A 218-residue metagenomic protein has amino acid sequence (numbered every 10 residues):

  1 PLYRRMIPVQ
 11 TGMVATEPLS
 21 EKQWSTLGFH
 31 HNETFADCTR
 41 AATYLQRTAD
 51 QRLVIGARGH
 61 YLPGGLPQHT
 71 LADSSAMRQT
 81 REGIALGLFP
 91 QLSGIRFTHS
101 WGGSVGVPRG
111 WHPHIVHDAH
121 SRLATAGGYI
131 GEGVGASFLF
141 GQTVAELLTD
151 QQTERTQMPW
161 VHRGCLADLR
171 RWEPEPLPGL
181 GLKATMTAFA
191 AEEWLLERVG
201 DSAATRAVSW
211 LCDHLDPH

Functional and structural regions predicted by a protein language model:
P1-K22, T26-S121, S209-L215: Active-site substrate-recognition segment that forms the wall of the catalytic cavity or substrate channel
S104, Y129-I130: Short beta->alpha junction loops/turns
A119-A124, I130-H218: C-terminal lid/capping helical subdomain adjacent to the catalytic/cofactor pocket in oxidative enzymes
